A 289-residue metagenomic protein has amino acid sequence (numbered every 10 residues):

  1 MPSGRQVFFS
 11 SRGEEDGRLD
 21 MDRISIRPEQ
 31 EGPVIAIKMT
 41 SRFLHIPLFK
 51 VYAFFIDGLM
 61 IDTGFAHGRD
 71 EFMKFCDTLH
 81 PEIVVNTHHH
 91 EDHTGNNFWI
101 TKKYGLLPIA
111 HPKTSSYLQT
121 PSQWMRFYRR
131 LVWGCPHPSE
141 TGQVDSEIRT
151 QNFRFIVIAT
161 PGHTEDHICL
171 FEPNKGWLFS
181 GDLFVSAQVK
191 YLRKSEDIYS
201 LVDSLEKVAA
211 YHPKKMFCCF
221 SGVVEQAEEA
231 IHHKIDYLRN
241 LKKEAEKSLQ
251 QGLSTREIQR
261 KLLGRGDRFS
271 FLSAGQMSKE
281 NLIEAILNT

Functional and structural regions predicted by a protein language model:
P2-R23, A210-K214, V223-T289: Accessory terminal helices/loops
R12-I24, P28-E31, K113-A159, T164 (+2 more regions): Metallo-beta-lactamase
D20-L79, C169-G181: Conserved beta-strand hairpin/beta-sheet module of binuclear metal-dependent hydrolase folds, prominently
I37-L44, M60-G64, V84-T87, R154-A159 (+1 more regions): Short, flexible loop segments at the rims of nucleotide/cofactor-binding pockets, characterized by
L48-K50, T120-Q123, L192, E229-I231: Short aromatic-enriched loop/helix-cap "lid" or pocket-rim segments at secondary-structure transitions that line
I61-G64, E82-H90, P108-P112, A159-G162 (+2 more regions): Active-site neighborhood of phospho(di)ester-bond hydrolases with catalytic His/Asp-centered motifs
D70-T150, D236: Active-site HxH/HxHxD metal-binding segment of metal-dependent hydrolases
I156-P161, E165-E244: Metallo-beta-lactamase
